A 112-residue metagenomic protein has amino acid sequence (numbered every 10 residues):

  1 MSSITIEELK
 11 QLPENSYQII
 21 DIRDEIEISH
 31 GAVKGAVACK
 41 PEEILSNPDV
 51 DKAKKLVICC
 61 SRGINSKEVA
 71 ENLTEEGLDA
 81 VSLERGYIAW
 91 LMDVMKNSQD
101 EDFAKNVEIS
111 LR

Functional and structural regions predicted by a protein language model:
M1-Q18, E25-K55, I64-R112: Rhodanese-like catalytic fold shared by cysteine-dependent sulfurtransferases and DSP/PTP-type phosphatases
C59: Short, surface-exposed ligand- or partner-binding patches at beta-edge/loop junctions that are enriched in aromatics
